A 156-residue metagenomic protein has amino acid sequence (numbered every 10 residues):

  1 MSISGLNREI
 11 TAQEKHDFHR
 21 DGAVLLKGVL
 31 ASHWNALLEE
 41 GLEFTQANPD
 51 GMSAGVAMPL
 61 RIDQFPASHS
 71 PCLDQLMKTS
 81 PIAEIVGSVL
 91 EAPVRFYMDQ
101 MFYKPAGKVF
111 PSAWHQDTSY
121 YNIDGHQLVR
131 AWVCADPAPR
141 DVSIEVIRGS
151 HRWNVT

Functional and structural regions predicted by a protein language model:
M1-W114, S119-N122: Non-heme Fe(II)-dependent double-stranded beta-helix
F110-T156: Catalytic core of non-heme Fe(II) oxygenases with the double-stranded beta-helix
